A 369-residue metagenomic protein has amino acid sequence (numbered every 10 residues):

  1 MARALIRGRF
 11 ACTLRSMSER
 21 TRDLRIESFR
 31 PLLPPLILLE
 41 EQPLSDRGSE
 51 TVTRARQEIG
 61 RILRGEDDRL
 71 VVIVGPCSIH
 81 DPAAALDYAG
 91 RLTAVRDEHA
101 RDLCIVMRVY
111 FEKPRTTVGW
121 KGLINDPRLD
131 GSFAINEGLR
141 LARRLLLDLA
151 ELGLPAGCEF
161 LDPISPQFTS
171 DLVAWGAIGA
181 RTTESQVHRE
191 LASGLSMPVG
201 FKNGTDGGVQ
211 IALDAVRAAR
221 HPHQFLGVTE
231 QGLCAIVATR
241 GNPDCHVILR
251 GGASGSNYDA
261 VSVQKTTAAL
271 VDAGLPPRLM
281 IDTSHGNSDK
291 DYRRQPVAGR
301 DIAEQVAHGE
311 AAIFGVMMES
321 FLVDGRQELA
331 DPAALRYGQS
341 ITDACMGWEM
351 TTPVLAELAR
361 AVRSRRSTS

Functional and structural regions predicted by a protein language model:
R9-T13: Short, positively charged and aromatic/hydrophobic N-terminal segments
S18-R22, A89, D102-Y258, S262-V263 (+8 more regions): Active-site-facing alpha/beta catalytic cores
D23-R64: N- or domain-start disorder-to-order transition segments that initiate the globular core
V71-A84, D343: Conserved phosphate/anionic-ligand binding catalytic regions in large, soluble enzymes, centered on
G75, I281, G347: Conserved, mostly hydrophobic/aromatic
R250-G252, N257, K265-M280: A contiguous, surface-oriented mixed alpha/beta subdomain in the mid-to-C-terminal portion of proteins that forms
F321-R366: Internal helix-turn-beta structural module
